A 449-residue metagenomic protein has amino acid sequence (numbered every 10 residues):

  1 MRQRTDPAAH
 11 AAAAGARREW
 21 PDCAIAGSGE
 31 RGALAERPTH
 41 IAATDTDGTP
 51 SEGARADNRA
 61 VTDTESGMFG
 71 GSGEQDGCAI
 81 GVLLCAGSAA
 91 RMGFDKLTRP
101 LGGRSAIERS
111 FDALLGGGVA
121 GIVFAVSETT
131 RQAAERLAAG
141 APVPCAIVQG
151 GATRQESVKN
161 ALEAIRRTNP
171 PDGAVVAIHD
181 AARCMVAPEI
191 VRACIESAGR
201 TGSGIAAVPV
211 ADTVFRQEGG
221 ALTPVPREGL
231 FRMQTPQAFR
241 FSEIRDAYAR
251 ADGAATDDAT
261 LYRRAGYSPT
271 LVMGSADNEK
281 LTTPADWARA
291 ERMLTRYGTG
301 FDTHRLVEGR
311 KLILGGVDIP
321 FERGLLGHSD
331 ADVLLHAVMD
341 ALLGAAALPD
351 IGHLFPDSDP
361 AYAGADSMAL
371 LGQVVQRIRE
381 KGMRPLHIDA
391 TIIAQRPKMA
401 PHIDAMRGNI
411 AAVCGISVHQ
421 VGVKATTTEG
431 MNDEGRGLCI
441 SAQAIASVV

Functional and structural regions predicted by a protein language model:
G71-R131: N-terminal glycine-rich phosphate-binding loop and ensuing alpha1 helix
A139-A174: Short phosphate-binding loop-to-helix
V175-H179: Short aromatic-hydrophobic micro-motifs that form the base-stacking/packing surface for donor nucleotide recognition
A182, I190, P284-A285, R292-D404: RNase III-family endoribonuclease catalytic core
M185-V272: Conserved core of the sugar-phosphate nucleotidyltransferase
D389-K398, H402-G435: Short, conserved loop-to-beta-strand elements that form functional interface hotspots
E434-V449: C-terminal edge-of-domain segments
